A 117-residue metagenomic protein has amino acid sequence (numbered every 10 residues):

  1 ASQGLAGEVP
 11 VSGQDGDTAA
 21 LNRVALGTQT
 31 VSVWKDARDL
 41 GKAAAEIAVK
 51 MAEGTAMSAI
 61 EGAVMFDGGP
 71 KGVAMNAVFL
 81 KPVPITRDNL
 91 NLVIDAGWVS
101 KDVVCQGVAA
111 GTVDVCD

Functional and structural regions predicted by a protein language model:
A1-Q29: Venus flytrap/periplasmic-binding-protein-like
G7, V31, T55-A59: Secondary-structure transition/capping residues
G16-A20, D36-E61: Hydrophobic alpha-helical segments within soluble ligand-binding/sensing domains
L26-R38: Short beta-strand elements at the ligand-binding edges of bilobed clamshell
I47-D117: Hinge/cleft segment of the Venus flytrap/periplasmic-binding protein
